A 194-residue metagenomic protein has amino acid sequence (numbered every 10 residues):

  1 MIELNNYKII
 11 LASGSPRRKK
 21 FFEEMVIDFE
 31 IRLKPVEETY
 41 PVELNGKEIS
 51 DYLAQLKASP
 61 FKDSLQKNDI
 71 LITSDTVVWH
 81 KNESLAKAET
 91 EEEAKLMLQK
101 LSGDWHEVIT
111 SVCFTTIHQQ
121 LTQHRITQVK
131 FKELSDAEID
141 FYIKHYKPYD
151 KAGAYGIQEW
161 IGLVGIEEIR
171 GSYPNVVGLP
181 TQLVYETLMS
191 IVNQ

Functional and structural regions predicted by a protein language model:
E3-N5, N45-Q194: Anionic-ligand binding patches
L4-I27: N-terminal beta1-alpha1 ligand-phosphate binding loop
G14, K34, I117: Cofactor-binding loop segments of dinucleotide-utilizing enzymes, especially the Rossmann-like FAD- and NAD(P)+-binding
R17-R18, R32, R125, R170: Arginine residue identity/basic-tract feature
K20-E24, P41, D63-S64: Short loop/helix-cap segments at secondary-structure boundaries that form the rim of catalytic
E30-Y40: A short beta-strand-loop structural module common to alpha/beta enzyme folds
